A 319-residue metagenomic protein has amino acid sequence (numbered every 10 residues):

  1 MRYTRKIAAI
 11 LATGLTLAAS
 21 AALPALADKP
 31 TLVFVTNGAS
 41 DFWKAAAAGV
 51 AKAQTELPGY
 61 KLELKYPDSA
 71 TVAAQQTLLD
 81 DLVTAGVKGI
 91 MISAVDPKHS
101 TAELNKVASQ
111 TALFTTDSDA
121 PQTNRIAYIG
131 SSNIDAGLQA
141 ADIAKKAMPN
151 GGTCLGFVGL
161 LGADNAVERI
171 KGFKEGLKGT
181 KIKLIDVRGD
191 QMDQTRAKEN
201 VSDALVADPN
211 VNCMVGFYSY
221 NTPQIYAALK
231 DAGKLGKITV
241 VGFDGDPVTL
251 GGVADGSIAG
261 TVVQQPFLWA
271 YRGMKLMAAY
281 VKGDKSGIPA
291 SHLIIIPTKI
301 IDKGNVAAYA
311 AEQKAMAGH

Functional and structural regions predicted by a protein language model:
R2-K6, L23-H319: A residue-level marker of the well-folded mature domains of exported/periplasmic proteins
A9-S20: Bacterial N-terminal signal peptides
